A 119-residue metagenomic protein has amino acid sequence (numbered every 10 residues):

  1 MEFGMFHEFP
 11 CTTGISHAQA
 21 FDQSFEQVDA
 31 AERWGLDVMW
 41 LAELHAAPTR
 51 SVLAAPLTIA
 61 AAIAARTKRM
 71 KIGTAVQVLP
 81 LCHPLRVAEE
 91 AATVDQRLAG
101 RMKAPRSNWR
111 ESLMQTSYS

Functional and structural regions predicted by a protein language model:
M1-R66, M70-K71: N-terminal beta1-alpha1-beta2 module of alpha/beta enzyme domains
E2-H17, L81-S119: Flexible, glycine-rich active-site loops centered on histidine and acidic residues that chelate a metal or position
A42, A75, P105-S107: Structural motif
A46-A47, V78-L79, R110: Positions that flank functional sites
M70-G73, V87-A88: Outer membrane beta-barrel
T74-C82: Active-site nucleophile and cofactor-binding loops and adjacent substrate-binding regions of central metabolic enzymes
